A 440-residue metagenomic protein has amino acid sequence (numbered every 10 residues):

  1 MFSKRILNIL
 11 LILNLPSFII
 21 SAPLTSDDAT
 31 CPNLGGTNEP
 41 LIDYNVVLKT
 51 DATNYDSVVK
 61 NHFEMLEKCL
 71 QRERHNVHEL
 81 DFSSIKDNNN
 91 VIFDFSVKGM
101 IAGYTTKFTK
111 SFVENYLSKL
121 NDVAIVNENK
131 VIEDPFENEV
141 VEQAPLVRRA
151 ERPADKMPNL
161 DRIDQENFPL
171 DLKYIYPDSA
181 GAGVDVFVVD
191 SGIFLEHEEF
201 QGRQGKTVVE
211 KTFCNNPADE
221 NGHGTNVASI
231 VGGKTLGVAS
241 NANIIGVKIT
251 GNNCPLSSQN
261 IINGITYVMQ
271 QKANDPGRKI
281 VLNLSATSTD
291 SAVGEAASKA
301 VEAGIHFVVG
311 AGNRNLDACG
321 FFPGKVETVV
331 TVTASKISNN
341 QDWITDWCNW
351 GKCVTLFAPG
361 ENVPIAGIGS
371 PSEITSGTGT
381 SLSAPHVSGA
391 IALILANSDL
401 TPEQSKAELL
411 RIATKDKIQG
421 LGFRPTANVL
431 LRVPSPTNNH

Functional and structural regions predicted by a protein language model:
F2-D81, D122-D134, D399, Q419-R424: Autoinhibitory N-terminal propeptides
T25-G36, K107-N115, V141-V188, E210-D219 (+2 more regions): N-terminal domain-start motif of subtilase-like serine proteases
D28, P32-L34, V77-N159: Autoinhibitory propeptides
Y44-V46, T105, D185-V189, S229 (+7 more regions): Structural recognition of the beta-strand scaffold that forms the well-ordered cores of secreted hydrolase catalytic
E151, D155, K173-K206, N215-N260 (+6 more regions): Subtilisin-like serine protease catalytic core
A228-G232, I245-G251, I305, W343 (+1 more regions): Hydrolase catalytic cores
A242, G246, T266-Q270, N274-T287 (+5 more regions): C-terminal subdomain of the subtilisin-like protease fold in secreted/lumenal serine endopeptidases
P255-S257, I261, L284-T355, N362-S388: Substrate-binding/specificity loop regions of serine endopeptidase catalytic domains, predominantly subtilases
